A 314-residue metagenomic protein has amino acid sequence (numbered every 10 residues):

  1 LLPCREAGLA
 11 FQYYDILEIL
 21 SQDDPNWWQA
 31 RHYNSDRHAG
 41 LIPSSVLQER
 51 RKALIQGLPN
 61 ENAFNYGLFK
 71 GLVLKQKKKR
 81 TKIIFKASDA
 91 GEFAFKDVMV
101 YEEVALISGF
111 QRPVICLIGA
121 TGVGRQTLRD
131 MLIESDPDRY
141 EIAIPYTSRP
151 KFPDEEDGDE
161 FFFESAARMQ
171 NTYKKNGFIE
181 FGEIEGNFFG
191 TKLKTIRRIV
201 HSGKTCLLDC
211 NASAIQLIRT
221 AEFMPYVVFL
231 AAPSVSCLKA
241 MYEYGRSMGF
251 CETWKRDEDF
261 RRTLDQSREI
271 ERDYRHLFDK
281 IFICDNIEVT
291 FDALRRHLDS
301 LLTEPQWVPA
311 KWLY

Functional and structural regions predicted by a protein language model:
L1-C206, A212-Y314: Glycine-rich phosphate-binding loop of ATP-dependent small-molecule kinases
